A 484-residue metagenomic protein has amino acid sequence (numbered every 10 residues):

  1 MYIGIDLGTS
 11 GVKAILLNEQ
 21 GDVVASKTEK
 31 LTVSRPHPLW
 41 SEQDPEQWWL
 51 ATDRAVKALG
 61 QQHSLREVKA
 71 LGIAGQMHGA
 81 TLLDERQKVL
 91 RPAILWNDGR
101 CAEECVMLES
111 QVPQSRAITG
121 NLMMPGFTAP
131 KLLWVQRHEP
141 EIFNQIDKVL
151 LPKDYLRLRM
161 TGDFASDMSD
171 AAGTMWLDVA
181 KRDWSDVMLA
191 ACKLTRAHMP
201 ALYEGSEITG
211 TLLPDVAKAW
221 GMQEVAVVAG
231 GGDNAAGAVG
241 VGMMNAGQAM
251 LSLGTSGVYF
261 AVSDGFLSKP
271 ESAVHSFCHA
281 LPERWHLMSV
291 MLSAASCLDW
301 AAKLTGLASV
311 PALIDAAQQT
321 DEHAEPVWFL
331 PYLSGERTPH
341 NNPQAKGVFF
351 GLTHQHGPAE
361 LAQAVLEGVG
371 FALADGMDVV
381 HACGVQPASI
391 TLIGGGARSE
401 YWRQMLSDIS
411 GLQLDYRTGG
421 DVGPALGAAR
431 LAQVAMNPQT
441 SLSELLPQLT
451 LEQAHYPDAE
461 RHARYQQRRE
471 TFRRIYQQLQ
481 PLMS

Functional and structural regions predicted by a protein language model:
M1-R91, A117, Q145, A217-A229 (+3 more regions): N-terminal glycine/serine-rich phosphate-binding loop of ATP-dependent small-molecule kinases, especially carbohydrate
I3-G4, M107-L122, G126-F127, L133-A165 (+3 more regions): Active-site core segments that coordinate phosphate-bearing ligands/cofactors across diverse enzyme families
A14-L16, G21, L71, D98 (+4 more regions): Conserved small-residue
K57-W96, N121-G126, R157-D178, A201-G205 (+1 more regions): Short beta-strand-loop/turn "lid" adjacent to the catalytic site in phosphate-handling enzymes
Q62-L65, A74, F143, R196 (+2 more regions): Alpha-helix termination/capping residues and helix-transition junctions
C192-E204: A conserved helix-loop-beta module that forms one wall/lid of the active-site cleft in ATP-utilizing catalytic domains
